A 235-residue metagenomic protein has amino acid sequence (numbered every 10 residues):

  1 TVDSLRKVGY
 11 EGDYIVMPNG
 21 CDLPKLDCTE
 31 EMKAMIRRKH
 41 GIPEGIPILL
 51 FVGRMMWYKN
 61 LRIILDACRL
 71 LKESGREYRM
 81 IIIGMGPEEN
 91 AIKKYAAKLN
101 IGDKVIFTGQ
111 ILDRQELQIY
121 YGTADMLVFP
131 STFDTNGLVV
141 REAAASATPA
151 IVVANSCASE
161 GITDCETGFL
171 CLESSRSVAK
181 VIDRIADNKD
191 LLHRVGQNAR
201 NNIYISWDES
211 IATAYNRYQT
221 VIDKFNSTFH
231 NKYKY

Functional and structural regions predicted by a protein language model:
G20: Carbohydrate-associated surface elements
P43-K59, L65-C68: Conserved donor-binding/catalytic core segment of Leloir-type glycosyltransferases
K93-I111: Nucleotide-activated donor-binding/catalytic signature segment of Leloir-type glycosyltransferases, i.e., the conserved
Q110, Q118-A124: Short alpha-helical donor nucleotide-sugar binding micro-motif in glycosyltransferases
T132: Aromatic "clamp/platform" in nucleotide-sugar-dependent glycosyltransferases that forms part of the donor/acceptor
P149-V153: Short hydrophobic beta-strand element within catalytic cores of glycosyltransferases and related nucleotide-activated
D164-C165, F169-S175, R184-K189: Conserved acidic donor-binding segment of nucleotide-sugar-dependent glycosyltransferases
L191-I205, E209, N216: A short, well-ordered alpha-helix in the C-terminal region of glycosyltransferases
